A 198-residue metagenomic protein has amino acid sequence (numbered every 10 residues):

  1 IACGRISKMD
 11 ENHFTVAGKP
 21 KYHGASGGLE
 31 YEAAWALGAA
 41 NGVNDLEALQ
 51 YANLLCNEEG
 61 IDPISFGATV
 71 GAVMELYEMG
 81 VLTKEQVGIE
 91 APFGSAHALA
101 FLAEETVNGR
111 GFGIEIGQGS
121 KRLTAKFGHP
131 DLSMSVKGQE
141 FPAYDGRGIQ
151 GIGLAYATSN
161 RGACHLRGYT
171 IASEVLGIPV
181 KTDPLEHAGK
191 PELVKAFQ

Functional and structural regions predicted by a protein language model:
I1-Q198: Extended C-terminal regions of large enzymes
